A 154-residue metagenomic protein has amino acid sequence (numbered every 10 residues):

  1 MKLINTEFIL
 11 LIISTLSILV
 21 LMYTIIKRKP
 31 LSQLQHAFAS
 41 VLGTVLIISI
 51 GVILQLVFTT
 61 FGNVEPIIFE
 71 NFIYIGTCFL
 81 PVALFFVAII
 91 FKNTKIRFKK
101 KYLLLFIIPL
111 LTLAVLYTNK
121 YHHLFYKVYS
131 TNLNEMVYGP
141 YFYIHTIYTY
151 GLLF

Functional and structural regions predicted by a protein language model:
K2-I18, L31-L124, V137-L153: Individual alpha-helical transmembrane segments in multi-pass integral membrane proteins
Y23-P30: N-terminal low-complexity or simple alpha-helical regulatory segments that function as activation/interaction modules
K127-V137: Membrane-interfacial helical/loop segments at transmembrane boundaries in membrane proteins
